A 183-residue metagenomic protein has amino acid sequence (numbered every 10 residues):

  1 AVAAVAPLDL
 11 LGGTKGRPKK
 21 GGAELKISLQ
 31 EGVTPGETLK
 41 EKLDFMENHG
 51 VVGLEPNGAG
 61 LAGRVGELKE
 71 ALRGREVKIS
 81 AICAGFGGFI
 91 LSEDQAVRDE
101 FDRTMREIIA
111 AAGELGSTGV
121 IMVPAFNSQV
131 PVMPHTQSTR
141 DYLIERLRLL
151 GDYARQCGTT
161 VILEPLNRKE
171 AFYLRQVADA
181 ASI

Functional and structural regions predicted by a protein language model:
A1-G13: N-terminal export signals
A4-P7, L91, Q95-I183: Active-site acidic/histidine proton-transfer and metal-coordination neighborhood in alpha/beta enzyme cores
P18-G22, L43-N48, G63-I82, R106-S117 (+1 more regions): Acidic (Asp/Glu)-rich catalytic clusters
K20-L39: Boundary/entry segment of secreted carbohydrate-active catalytic domains
L25-E31, L54-P56, I79-A84, V120-M122 (+1 more regions): Hydrophobic faces of well-ordered beta-strands that scaffold small-molecule active sites in alpha/beta enzyme cores
T34-L39, E55-E67, F89-S92, S128-P131 (+1 more regions): Acidic-and-aromatic substrate-binding clefts and catalytic sites of carbohydrate-active enzymes
